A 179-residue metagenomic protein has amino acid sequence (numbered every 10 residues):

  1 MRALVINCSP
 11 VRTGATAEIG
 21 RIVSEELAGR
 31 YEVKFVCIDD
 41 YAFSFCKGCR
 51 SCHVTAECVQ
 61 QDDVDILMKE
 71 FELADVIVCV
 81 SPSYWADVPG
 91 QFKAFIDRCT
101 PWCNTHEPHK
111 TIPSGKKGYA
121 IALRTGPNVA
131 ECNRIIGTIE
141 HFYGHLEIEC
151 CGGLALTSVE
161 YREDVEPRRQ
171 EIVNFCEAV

Functional and structural regions predicted by a protein language model:
M1-W102, P108, C151, V159-V179: N-terminal beta1-alpha1-beta2 submodule of the flavodoxin-like/Rossmannoid cofactor-binding fold
Q91, E107-G152: Short, glycine-/small-residue-rich phosphate/pyrophosphate-handling segment
R124-P127, T157-Y161: A short, flexible beta-alpha/helix-coil linker loop
